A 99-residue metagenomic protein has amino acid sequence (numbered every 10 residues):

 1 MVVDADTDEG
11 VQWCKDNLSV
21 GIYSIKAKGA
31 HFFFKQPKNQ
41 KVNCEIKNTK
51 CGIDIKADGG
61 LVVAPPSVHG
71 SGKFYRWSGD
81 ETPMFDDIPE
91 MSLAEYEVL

Functional and structural regions predicted by a protein language model:
M1-V11, K15, K35-L99: DNA replication initiation modules
V20-A27, I55: Short beta-strand
A27-F34: Beta-rich nucleic-acid/ligand-interaction surfaces
